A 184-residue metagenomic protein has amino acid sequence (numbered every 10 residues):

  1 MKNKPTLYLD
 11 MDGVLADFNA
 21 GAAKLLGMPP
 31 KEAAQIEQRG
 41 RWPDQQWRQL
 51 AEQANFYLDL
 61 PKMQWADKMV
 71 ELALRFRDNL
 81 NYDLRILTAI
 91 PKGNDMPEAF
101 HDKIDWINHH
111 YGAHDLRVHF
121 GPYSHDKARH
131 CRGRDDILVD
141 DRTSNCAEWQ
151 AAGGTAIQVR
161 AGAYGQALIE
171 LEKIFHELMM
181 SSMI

Functional and structural regions predicted by a protein language model:
M1-L50, A151: Active-site neighborhood of HAD-like aspartate-dependent phosphohydrolases
G13-A16, G21-A22, A89-G93, Y123-D126 (+2 more regions): Short, solvent-exposed loop/turn segments at secondary-structure junctions
L60-K62, A66-K103, I107: Substrate-recognition element of Asp-dependent hydrolases with the DxDx(T/V) motif
H119-S144, W149: Conserved Lys-Pro-Asp/Glu-containing loop-to-beta segment of HAD-superfamily phosphomonoesterases, centered on
I137-L171: Acidic, Mg2+-coordinating phosphoryl-transfer loop and its flanking beta/alpha structural elements, shared across
Y164-I184: Basic, glycine-rich
